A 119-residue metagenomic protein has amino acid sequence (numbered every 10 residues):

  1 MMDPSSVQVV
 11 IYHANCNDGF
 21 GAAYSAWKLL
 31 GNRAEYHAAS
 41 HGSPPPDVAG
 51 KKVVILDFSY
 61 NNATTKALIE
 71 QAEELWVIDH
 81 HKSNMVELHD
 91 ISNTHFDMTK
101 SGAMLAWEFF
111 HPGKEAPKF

Functional and structural regions predicted by a protein language model:
M1-F119: Replace "Mg2+/Mn2+-dependent" with "divalent metal-dependent
